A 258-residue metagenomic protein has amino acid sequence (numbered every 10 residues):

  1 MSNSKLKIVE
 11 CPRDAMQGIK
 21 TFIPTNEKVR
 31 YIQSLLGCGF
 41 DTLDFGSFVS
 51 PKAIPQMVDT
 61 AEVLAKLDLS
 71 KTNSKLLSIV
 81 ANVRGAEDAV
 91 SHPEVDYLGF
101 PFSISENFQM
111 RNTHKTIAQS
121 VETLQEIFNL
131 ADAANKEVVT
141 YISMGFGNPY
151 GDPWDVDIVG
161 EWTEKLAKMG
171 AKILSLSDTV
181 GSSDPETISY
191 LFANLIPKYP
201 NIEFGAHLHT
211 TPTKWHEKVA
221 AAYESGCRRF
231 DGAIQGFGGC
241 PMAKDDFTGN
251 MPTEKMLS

Functional and structural regions predicted by a protein language model:
M1-K20, F100-N112, A133-Y150, L191 (+1 more regions): N-terminal small/glycine-rich loop or linker at the start of catalytic domains across soluble metabolic enzymes
M1-V83: N-terminal capping/small domains of soluble enzymes
S4-D14, D41-F45, S74-I79, D96-F100 (+4 more regions): Hydrophobic faces of well-ordered beta-strands that scaffold small-molecule active sites in alpha/beta enzyme cores
I8-V29, S74-V83, R111-I117, M144-D157 (+1 more regions): Active-site mouth loops of central-metabolism enzymes
D41-K66, F102-K115, F146-Y150, S175-E186 (+1 more regions): Glycine-rich, proline-tolerant flexible connector loops at the mouths of alpha/beta enzymes
S47-S50, L64-D132, K136, F146-W154: Active-site beta->alpha loop and helix N-cap motifs at the rims of alpha/beta catalytic domains
A53-S78, Q119-T140, E186-A206, T248-S258: Alpha-helix-loop-beta-strand connector modules within alpha/beta enzyme cores
T179-S258: Catalytic alpha/beta core domains of metabolic enzymes, predominantly
